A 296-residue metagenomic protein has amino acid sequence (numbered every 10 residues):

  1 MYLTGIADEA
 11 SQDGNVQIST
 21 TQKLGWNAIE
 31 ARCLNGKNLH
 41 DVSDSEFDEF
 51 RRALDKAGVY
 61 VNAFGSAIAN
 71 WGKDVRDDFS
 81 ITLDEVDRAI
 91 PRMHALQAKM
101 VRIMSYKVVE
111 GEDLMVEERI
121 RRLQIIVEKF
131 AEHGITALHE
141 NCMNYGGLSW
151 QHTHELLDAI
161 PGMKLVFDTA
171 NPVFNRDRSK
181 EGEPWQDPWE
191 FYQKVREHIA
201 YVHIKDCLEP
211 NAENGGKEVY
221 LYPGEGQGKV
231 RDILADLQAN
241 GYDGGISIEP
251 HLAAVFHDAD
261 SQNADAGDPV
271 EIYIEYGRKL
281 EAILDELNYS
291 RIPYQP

Functional and structural regions predicted by a protein language model:
Y2-A7, I29-A31, V61-S66, V101-I103 (+4 more regions): Hydrophobic faces of well-ordered beta-strands that scaffold small-molecule active sites in alpha/beta enzyme cores
I6-A10, R32-L34, S66-A69, Y106-V108 (+4 more regions): Active-site beta-loop-alpha junctions enriched in small/polar residues
D13-L34, Q97: Catalytic domains of carbohydrate-active enzymes, especially glycoside hydrolases
D13-Q17, R52-K56, G72-F167, F174 (+2 more regions): Active-site acidic/histidine proton-transfer and metal-coordination neighborhood in alpha/beta enzyme cores
T21, I29, L54, M93 (+6 more regions): Conserved, mostly hydrophobic/aromatic
A28, F64, V127-Q227, D285: Acidic/histidine-rich catalytic cores of soluble enzymes
E30-L54, K107-G111: Glycine-rich, proline-tolerant flexible connector loops at the mouths of alpha/beta enzymes
V42-E49, F79-D87, V116-Q124, W150-Q151 (+2 more regions): Charged helix-capping and loop-helix junction motifs
